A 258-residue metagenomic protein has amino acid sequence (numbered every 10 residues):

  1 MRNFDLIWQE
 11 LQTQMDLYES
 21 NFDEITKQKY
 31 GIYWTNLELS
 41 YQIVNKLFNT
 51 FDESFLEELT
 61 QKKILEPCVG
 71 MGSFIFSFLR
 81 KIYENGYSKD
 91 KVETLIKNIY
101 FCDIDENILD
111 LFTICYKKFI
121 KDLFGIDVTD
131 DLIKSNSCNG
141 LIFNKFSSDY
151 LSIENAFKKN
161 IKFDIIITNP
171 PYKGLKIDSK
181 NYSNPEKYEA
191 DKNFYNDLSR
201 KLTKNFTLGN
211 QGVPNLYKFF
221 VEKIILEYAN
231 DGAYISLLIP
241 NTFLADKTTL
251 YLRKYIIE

Functional and structural regions predicted by a protein language model:
M1-C115, F119, N144, D149-S152 (+3 more regions): Class I S-adenosyl-L-methionine
I25, S73-F76, R80-G86, S147-E258: SAM-dependent methyltransferase catalytic-core segment centered on the flexible catalytic loop and adjoining short
Q28, T129, I177: Conserved P-loop NTPase mechanochemical-coupling segment
E53-E57, F124-V128, D231-G232: Surface-exposed helix-capping loop/turn segments at secondary-structure junctions
V69, F101-I104, V128-S135, T168: Hydrophobic transmembrane alpha-helix bundles
Y87-V92, I120-N136: Short mixed-charge
L111, K134-F143: Extended charged low-complexity segments that act as oligomerization/scaffolding linkers
